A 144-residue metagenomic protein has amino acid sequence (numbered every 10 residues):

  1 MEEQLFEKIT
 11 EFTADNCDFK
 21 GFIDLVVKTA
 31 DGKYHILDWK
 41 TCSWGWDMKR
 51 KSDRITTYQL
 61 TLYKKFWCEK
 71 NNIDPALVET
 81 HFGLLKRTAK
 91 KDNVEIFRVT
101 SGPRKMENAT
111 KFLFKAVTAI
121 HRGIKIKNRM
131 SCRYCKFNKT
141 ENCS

Functional and structural regions predicted by a protein language model:
M1-W46, N72-E79: Catalytic cores of nuclease domains that cleave nucleic-acid phosphodiester backbones
D15, T56, R98: C-terminal catalytic core of Y-nucleophile DNA break-rejoin enzymes
A30-K33, R50, K139-T140: Intrinsically disordered, low-complexity coil segments
R50-T56: Short alpha-helix boundary/capping segments
S52, K65-S144: Metal-dependent nuclease catalytic regions and adjoining charged, substrate-binding loops involved in nucleic-acid end
T56-Q59, A109: Hydrophobic (often cysteine-bearing) scaffold residues that line and stabilize catalytic clefts of nucleotide/cofactor
Y58-F66: Short amphipathic alpha-helical face segments that pack within enzyme cores and frequently flank/anchor catalytic
